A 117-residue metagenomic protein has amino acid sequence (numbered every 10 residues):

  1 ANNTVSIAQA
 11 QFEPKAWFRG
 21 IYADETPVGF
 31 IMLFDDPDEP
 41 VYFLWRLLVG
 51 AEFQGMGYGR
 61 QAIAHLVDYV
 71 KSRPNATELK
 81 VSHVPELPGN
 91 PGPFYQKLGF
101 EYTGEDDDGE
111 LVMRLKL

Functional and structural regions predicted by a protein language model:
A1-W45, G50-E52, Y69, R73 (+1 more regions): Acetyl-CoA-dependent GNAT
G50-M56, P85-L87: Active-site acidic-Proline motif in GNAT/NAT acetyltransferases
F53, G57-H65: Conserved acetyl-CoA pyrophosphate-binding loop and the N-cap/start of the following alpha-helix in GNAT-like
L66, V70, L98: Conserved alpha-helical elements of the SDR catalytic core
V70-V84: Conserved GNAT acetyl-CoA-binding A-motif
K80-G92, D108-E110: Conserved beta-strand-loop-alpha-helix junction that forms the acyl-donor binding cleft
Y95-E105: Conserved acetyl-CoA-binding loop of GNAT-fold acetyltransferases
R114-L117: Short beta-strand-to-coil "C-cap" segments at the C-terminal boundary of structured domains/repeats, marking
